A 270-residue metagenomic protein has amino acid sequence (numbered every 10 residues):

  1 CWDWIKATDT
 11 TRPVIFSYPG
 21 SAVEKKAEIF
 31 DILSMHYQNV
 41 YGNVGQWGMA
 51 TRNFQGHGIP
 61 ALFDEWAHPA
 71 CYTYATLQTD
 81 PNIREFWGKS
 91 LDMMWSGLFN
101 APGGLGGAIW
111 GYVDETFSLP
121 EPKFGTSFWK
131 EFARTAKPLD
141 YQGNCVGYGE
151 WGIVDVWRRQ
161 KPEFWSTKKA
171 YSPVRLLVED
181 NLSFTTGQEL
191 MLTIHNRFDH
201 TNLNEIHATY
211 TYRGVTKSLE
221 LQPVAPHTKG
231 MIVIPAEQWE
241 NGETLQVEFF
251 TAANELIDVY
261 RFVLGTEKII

Functional and structural regions predicted by a protein language model:
C1-I153, W157: Substrate-binding/catalytic cleft of secreted carbohydrate-active enzymes, primarily glycoside hydrolases
G97-I270: Carbohydrate-binding surfaces of carbohydrate-active enzymes
